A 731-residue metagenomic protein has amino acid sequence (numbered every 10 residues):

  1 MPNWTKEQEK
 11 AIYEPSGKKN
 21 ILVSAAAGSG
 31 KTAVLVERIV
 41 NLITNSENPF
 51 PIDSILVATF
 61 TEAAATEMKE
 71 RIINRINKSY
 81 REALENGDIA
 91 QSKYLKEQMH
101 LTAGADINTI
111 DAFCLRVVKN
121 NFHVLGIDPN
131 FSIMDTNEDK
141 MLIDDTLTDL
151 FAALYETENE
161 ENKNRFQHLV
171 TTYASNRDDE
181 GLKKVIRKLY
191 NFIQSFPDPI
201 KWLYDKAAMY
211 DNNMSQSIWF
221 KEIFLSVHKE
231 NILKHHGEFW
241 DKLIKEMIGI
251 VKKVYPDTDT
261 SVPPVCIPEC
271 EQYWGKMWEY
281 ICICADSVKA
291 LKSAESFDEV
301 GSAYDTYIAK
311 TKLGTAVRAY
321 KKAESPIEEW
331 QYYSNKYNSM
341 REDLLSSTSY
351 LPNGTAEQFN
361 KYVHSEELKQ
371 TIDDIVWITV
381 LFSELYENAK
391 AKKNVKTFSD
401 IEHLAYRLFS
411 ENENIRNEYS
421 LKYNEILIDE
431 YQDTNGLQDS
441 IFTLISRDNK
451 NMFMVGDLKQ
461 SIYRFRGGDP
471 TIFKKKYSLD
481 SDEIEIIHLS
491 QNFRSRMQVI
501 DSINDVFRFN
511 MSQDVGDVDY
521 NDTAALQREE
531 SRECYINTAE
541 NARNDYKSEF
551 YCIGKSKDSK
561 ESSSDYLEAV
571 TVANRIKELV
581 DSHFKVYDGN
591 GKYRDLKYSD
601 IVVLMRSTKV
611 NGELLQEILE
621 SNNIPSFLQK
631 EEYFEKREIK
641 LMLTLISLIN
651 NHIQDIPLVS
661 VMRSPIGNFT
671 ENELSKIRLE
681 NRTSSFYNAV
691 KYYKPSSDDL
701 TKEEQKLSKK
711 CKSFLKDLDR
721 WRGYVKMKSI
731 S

Functional and structural regions predicted by a protein language model:
M1-E70, N137, M141, D145 (+9 more regions): Conserved motor-region signature of P-loop NTPase helicases/translocases
E7, S16-V23, I52, L56-F60 (+3 more regions): Conserved ATP-dependent motor core of P-loop NTPases, especially the RecA-like helicase ATPase domain
A26, S54, E180-V395, V570 (+6 more regions): Conserved ATP-driven helicase/translocase motor core recognized via long, highly charged RecA-like/P-loop NTPase domain
R38, F113, V117, N121 (+5 more regions): Amphipathic alpha-helical segments in well-ordered regions
K69-N77, Y406: Conserved NTP-binding/hydrolysis module of P-loop NTPases
T102-L115, T171-S195, I375-L381, I401 (+5 more regions): Core structural elements
N108-C114, I375-E425, Q438, T571-G591: Conserved helicase/translocase P-loop NTPase motor core
T109, N130, M134, T397 (+1 more regions): Phosphate-binding beta-loop-alpha motif at adenosine-nucleotide cofactor sites
